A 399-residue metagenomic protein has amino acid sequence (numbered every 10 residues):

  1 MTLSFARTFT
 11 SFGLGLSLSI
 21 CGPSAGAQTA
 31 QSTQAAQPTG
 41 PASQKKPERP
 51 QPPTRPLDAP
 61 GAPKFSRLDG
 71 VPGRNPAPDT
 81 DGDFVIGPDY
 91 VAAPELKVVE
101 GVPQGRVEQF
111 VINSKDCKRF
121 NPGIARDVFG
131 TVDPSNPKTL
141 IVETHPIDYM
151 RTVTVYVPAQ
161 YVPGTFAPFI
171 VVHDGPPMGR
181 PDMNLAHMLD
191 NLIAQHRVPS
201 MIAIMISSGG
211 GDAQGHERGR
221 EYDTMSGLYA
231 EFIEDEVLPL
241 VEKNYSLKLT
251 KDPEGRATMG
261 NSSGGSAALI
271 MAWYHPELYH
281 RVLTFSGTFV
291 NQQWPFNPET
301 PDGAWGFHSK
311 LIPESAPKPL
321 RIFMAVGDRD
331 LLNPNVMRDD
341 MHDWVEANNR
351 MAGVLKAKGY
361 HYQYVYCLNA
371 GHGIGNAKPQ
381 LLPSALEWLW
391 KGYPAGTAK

Functional and structural regions predicted by a protein language model:
M1-A6: N-terminal secretory signal peptides that target proteins for export/translocation
T10-C21: Bacterial N-terminal signal peptides
C21-A36: Signal peptide processing junction and immediate N-terminal pro/mature segment of secreted/exported proteins
P38-K399: Non-catalytic cap/lid and distal C-terminal segments of serine-dependent acyl enzymes
